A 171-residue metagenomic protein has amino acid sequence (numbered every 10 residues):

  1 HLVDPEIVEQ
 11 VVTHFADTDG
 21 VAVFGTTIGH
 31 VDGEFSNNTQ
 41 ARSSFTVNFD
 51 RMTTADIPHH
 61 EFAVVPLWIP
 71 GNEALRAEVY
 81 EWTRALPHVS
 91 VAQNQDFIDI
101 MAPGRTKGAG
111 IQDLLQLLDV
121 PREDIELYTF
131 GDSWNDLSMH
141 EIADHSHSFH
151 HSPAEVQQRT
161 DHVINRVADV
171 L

Functional and structural regions predicted by a protein language model:
H1-V8: Glycine/small-residue-rich loop that forms an oxyanion/phosphate-binding "nest" at active or ligand-binding sites
Q10, H14-M139, H151: Conserved acidic, metal-coordinating active-site core of Asp-based, Mg2+-dependent phosphoryl-transfer enzymes
I142-L171: Asp-based, Mg2+/Mn2+-dependent phosphohydrolase catalytic module
